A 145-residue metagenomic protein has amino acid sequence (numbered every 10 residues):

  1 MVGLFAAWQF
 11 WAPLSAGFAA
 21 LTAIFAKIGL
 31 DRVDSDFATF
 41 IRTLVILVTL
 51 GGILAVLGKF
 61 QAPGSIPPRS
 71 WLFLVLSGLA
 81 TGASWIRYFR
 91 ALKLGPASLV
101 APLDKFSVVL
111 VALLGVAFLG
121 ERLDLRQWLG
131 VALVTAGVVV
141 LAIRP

Functional and structural regions predicted by a protein language model:
M1-G17, D31-V33, L47-L74, W85-L94 (+2 more regions): Membrane-interface interhelical linkers
F10, L14-G17, I41-V45, L72 (+3 more regions): Hydrophobic residues within alpha-helical transmembrane segments of multi-pass solute transporters/permease subunits
F18, F25, V45, A80-A83 (+4 more regions): Hydrophobic residues within membrane-embedded alpha-helical segments of Major Facilitator Superfamily
L21-V45: Juxtamembrane helix-loop-helix junctions in multi-pass membrane proteins
G29, A38, A91, A117-G120: Hydrophobic/aromatic residues within transmembrane alpha-helices of multi-pass small-molecule transporters
L50, L114, R126-I143: Hydrophobic transmembrane alpha-helices of multi-pass small-molecule transport proteins
R87, P96-L99, K105, L114: Multi-pass ion-transport membrane proteins
V109-Q127: C-terminal transmembrane-helix exit sites in multi-pass transporters
